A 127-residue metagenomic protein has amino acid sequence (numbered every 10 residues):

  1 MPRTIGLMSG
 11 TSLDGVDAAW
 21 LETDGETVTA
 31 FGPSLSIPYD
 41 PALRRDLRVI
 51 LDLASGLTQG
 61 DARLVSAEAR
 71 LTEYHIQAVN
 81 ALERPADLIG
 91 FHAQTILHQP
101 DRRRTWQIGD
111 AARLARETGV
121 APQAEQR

Functional and structural regions predicted by a protein language model:
M1-R127: Short acidic/glycine-rich loops and adjacent helix/strand connectors that line catalytic pockets where negatively
